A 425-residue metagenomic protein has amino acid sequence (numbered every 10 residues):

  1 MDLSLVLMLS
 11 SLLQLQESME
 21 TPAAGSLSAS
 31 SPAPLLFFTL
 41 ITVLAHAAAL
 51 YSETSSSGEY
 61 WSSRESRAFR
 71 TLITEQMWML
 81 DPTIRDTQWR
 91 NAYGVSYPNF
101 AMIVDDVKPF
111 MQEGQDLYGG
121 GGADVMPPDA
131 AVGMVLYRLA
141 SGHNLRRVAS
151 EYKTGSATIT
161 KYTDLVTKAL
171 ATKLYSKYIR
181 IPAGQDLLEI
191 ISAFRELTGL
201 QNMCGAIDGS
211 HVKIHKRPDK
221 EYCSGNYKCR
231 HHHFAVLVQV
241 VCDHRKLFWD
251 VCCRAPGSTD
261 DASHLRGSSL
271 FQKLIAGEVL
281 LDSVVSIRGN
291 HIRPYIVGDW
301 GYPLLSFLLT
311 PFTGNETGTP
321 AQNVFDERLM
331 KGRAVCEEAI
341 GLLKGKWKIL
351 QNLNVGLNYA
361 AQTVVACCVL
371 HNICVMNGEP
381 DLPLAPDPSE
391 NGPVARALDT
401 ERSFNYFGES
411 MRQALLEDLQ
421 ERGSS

Functional and structural regions predicted by a protein language model:
M1-S425: Short, polybasic Lys/Arg-rich linear motifs in disordered N-terminal/cytosolic regions
